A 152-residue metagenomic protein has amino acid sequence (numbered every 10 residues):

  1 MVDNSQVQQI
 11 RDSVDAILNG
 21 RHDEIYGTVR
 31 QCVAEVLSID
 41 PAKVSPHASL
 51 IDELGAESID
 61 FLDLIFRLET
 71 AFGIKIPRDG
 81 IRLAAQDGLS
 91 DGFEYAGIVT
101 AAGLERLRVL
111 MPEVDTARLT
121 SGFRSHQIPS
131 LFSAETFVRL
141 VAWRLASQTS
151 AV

Functional and structural regions predicted by a protein language model:
V2-A56, D60-F66, T70, I74-V152: Phosphopantetheine-dependent thiolation modules in NRPS/PKS and related acyl-activating systems
